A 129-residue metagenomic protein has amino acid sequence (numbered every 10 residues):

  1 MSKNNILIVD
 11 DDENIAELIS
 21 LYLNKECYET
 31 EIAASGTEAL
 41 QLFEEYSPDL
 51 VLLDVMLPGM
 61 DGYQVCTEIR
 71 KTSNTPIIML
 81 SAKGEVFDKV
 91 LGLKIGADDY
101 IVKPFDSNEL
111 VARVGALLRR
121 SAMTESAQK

Functional and structural regions predicted by a protein language model:
N4-N5, A116-K129: Short, Lys/Arg-enriched segments at the junction into DNA-binding effector domains of transcriptional regulators
D12, V55-M56, K83: The short loop immediately C-terminal to the conserved phospho-acceptor aspartate in CheY-like receiver
E17-K25: Charged docking surfaces used in two-component/phosphorelay signaling
C27-A34, L42: Short hydrophobic/Thr-rich beta-strand motif most characteristic of the beta2 strand and flanking loop of CheY-like
S35-E38, D61-Q64, D88: Acidic catalytic/metal-coordinating carboxylates
Q41, D61-S73: Short amphipathic alpha-helix used as the core "switch/output" element in two-component signaling
Y46-L52, L57: Active-site beta3 strand of CheY-like receiver
